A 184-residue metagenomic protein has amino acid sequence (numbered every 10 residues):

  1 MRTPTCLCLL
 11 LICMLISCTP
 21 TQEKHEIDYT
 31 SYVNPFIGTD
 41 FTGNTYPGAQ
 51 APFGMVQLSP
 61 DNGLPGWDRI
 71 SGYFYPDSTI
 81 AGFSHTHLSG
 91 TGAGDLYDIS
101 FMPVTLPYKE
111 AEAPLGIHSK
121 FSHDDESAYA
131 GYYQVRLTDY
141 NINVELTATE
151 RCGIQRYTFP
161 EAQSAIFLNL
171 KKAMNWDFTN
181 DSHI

Functional and structural regions predicted by a protein language model:
R2-L9: Sec-dependent signal peptide recognition, specifically the positively charged N-region followed immediately by
L15-S17: C-terminal motif of bacterial Sec signal peptides marking the signal peptidase cleavage site
E23-I184: Accessory carbohydrate-recognition regions in carbohydrate-active enzymes
